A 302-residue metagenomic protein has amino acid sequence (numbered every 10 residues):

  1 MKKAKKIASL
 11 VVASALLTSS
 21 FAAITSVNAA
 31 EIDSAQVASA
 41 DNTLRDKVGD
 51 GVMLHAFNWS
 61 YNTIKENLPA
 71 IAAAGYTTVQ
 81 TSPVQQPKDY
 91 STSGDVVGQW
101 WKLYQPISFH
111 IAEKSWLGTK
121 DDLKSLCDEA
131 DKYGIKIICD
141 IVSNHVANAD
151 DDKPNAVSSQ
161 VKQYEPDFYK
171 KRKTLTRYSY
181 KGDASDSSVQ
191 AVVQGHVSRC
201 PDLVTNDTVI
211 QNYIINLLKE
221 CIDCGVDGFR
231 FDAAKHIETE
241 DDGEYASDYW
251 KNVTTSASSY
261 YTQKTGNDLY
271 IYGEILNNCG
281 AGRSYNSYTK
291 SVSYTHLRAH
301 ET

Functional and structural regions predicted by a protein language model:
M1-L10: Bacterial Sec-dependent N-terminal signal peptides
V12-S20: Hydrophobic core
S20-A35: Sec-dependent signal peptide cleavage junction
I32-D50, E66-A70, Q85, Y90-S93 (+4 more regions): Active-site-proximal helices and loops of the catalytic beta/alpha 8
Q36-R45, A147-N212, T289-R298: Glycan-binding loop/region signatures in secreted carbohydrate-active enzymes
G51-N58, Q105-G118, V197-I210, K235-G243: The substrate-binding groove and active-site-proximal loops of carbohydrate-active enzymes, especially glycoside
T78-V84, K88, L126-V146, P166-G182 (+1 more regions): Glycine-rich, aromatic-flanked loop segments that form ligand/cofactor-binding clefts across common enzyme folds
P87-L123, Y169-P201: Aromatic- and acidic-residue-enriched carbohydrate-binding clefts of CAZyme catalytic domains
